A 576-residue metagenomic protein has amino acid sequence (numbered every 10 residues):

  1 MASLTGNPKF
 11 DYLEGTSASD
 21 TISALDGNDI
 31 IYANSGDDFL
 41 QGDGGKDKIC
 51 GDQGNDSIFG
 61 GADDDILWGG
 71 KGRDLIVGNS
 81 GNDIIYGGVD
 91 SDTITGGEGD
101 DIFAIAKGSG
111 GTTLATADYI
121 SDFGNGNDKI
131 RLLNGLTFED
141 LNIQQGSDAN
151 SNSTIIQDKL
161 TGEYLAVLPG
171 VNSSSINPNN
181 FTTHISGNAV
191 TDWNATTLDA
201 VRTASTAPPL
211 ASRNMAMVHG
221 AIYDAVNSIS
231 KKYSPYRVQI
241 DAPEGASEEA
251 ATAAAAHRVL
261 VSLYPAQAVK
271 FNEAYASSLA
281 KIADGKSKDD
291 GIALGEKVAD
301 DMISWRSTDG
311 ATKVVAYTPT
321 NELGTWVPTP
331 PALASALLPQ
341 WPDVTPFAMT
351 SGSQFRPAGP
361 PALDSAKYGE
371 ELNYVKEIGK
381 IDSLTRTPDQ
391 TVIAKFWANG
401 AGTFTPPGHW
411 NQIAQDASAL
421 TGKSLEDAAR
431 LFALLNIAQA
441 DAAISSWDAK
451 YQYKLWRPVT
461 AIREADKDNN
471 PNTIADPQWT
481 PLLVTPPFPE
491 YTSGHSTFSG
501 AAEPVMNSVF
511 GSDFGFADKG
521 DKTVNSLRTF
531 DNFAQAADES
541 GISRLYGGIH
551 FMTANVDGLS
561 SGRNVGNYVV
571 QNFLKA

Functional and structural regions predicted by a protein language model:
M1-A2, L141-I185: Low-complexity acidic/polar repeat-biased segments
S3-G6, A189: Disulfide-bonded cysteine-rich modules in secreted/extracellular proteins, activating on the conserved Cys frameworks
T5, F10-E14, A18-D140: Acidic, glycine-rich calcium-binding repeat modules characteristic of RTX/beta-roll and related beta-solenoid repeat
D100, N127, S151, P486-F488 (+1 more regions): Active-site lining segments that contact anionic ligands and/or coordinate catalytic metals
S121, T137-A149, N470: Short linear motifs in intrinsically disordered
G124, D148-A149, K159-L160, G295 (+2 more regions): Extracellular/periplasmic catalytic domains that process cell-envelope and extracellular macromolecules
S186-A576: Acidic/polar surface patches and capping/hinge elements
